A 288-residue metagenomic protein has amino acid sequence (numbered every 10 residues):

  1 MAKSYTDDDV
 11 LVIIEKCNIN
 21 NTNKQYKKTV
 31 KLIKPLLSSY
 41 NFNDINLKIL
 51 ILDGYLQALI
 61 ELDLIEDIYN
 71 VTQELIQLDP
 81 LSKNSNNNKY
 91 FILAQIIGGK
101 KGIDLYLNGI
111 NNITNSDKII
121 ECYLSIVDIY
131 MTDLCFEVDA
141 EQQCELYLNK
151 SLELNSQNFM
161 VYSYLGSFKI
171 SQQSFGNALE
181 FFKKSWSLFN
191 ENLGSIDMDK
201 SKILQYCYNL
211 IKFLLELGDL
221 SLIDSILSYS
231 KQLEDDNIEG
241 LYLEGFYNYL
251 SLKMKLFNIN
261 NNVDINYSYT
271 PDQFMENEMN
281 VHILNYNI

Functional and structural regions predicted by a protein language model:
M1-L50: N-terminal leader/linker segments that initiate helical-solenoid repeat arrays
A2-K3, L37-K48, E74-N86, I110-I120 (+3 more regions): Flexible helix-coil transition and linker loops at the boundaries of alpha-helical arrays
D8-I14, L47-D53, Q57, K83-K101 (+5 more regions): Amphipathic alpha-helical repeat scaffolds of TPR domains
Q25, L179-I288: Structured C-terminal portions of repeat-based eukaryotic scaffold domains
K27, K31-K34, Q73, L107-N111 (+4 more regions): Alpha-solenoid helical repeat scaffolds
V30-P80, N86, Y90-L93: General structural concept
